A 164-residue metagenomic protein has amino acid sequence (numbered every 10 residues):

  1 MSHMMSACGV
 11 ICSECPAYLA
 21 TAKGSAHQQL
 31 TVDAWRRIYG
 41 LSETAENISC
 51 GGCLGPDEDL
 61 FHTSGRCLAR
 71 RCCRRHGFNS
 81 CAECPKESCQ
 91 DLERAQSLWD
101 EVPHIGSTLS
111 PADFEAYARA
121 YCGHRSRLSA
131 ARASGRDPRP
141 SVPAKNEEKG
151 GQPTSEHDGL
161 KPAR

Functional and structural regions predicted by a protein language model:
M1-L160, R164: Cysteine-centered metal-binding/redox modules
